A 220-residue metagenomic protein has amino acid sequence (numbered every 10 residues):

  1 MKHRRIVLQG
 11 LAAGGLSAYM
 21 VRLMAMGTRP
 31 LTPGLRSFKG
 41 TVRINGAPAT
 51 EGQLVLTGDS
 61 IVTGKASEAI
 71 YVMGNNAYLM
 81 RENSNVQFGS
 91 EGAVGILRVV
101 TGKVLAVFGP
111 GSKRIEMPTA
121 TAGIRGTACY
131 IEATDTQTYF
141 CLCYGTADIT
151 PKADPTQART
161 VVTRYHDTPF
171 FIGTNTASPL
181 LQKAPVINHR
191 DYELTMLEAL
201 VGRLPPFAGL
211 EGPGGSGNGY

Functional and structural regions predicted by a protein language model:
M1-K2, A13: Secretory targeting signals
V7, L11-S17, V21-S60, G64 (+2 more regions): Flexible, surface-exposed loop/linker segments and immediately adjacent secondary-structure boundaries
